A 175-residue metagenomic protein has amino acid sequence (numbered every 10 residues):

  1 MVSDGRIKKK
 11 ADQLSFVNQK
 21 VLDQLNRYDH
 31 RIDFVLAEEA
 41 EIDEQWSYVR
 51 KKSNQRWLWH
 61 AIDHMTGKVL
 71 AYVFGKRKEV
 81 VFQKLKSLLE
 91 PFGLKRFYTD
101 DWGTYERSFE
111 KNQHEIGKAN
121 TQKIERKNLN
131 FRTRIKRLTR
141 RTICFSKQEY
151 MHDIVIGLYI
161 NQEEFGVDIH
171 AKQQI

Functional and structural regions predicted by a protein language model:
M1-I175: Residue-level recognition of single "structural anchor" positions that define or cap local secondary structure
